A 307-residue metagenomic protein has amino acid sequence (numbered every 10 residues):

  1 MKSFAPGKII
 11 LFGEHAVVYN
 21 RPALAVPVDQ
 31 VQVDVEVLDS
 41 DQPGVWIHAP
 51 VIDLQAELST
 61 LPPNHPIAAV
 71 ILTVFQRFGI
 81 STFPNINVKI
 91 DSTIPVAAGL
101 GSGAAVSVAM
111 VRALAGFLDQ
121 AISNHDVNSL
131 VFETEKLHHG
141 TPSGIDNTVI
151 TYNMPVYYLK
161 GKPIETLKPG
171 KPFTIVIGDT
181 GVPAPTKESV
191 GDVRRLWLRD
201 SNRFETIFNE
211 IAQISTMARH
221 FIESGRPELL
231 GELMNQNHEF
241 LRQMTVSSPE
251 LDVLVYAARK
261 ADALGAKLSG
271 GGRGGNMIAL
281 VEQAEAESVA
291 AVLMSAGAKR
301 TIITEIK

Functional and structural regions predicted by a protein language model:
K2-P6, I10-F12, V17-V18, A25 (+5 more regions): C-terminal nucleotide
D29: Gly/Ser-rich catalytic/binding loops embedded in alpha/beta enzyme cores
N85-K89: Residues at or immediately flanking beta-strands
D91-A98, L264: Short pre-catalytic strand/loop immediately N-terminal to key active-site residues, enriched for Gly-Thr
G99, N276-I278: Short aromatic/hydrophobic contact patches that present stacked aromatics for nucleic-acid/ligand binding
L100-I122: DPxDG-like acidic metal-binding loop motif
G272-G274: Glycine-rich nucleotide-binding loop
